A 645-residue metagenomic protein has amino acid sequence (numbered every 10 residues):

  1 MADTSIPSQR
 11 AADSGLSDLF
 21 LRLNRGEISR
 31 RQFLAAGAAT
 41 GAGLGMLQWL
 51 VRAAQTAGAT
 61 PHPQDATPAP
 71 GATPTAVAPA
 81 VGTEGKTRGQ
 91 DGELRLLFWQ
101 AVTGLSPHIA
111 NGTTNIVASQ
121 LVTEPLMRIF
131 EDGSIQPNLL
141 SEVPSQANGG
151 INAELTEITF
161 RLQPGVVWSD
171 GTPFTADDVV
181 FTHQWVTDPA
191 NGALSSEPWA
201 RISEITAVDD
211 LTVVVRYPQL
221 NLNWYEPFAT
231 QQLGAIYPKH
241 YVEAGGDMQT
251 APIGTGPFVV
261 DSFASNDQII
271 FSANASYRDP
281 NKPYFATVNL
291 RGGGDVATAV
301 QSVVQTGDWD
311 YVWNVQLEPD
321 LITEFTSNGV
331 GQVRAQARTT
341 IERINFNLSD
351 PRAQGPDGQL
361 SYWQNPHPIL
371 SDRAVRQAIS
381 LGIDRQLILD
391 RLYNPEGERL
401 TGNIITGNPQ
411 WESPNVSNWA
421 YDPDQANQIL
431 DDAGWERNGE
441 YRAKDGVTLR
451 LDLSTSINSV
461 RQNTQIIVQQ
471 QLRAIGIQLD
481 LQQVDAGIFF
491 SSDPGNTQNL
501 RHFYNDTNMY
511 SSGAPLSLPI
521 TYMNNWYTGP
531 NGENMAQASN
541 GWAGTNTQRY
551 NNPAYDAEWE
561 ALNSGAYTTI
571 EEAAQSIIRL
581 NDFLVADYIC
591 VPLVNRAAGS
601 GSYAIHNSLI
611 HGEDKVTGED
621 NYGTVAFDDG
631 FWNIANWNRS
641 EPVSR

Functional and structural regions predicted by a protein language model:
M1-Q32, Q55: N-terminal secretory signal peptides
A35-R52, A264-Q268, A273, R334-R343 (+4 more regions): Detector for C-terminal structural segments
L94-I151, Q184, I253: N-terminal lobe/hinge region of extracytoplasmic solute-binding protein
R95, T175-Q184, D210-Y217, G256-P257 (+6 more regions): Alpha-helical secondary-structure segments
Q120, F130-S134, A229-N289, A297-T298 (+3 more regions): Gly/Pro-rich hinge or "lid" segments in bacterial periplasmic/extracellular proteins
E142-G192, V214, A299-V303, P368-S371: Aromatic- and charge-enriched surface segment that lines or borders ligand/interaction sites
S195-Y241, I605: Surface-exposed binding/hinge segments that line and control ligand-binding clefts or catalytic entry sites
G246, S276-E324, Q469, Q478-D480 (+1 more regions): Ligand-site clamp/hinge motif
